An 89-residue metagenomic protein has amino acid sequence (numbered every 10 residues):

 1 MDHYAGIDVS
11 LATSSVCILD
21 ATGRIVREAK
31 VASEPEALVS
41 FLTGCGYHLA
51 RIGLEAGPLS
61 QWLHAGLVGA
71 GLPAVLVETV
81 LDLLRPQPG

Functional and structural regions predicted by a protein language model:
M1-G89: Phosphate- and other anionic-substrate recognition elements at nucleic-acid/protein interfaces
